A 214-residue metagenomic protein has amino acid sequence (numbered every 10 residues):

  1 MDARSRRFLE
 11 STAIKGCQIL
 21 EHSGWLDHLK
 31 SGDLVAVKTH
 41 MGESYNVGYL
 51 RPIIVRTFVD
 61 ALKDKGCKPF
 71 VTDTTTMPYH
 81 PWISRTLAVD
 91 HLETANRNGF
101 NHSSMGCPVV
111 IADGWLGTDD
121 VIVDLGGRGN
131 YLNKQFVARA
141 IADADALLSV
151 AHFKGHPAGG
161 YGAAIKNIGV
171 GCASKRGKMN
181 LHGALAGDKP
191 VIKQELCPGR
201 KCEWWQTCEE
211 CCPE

Functional and structural regions predicted by a protein language model:
M1-E214: N-terminal and secondary-structure boundary signal
